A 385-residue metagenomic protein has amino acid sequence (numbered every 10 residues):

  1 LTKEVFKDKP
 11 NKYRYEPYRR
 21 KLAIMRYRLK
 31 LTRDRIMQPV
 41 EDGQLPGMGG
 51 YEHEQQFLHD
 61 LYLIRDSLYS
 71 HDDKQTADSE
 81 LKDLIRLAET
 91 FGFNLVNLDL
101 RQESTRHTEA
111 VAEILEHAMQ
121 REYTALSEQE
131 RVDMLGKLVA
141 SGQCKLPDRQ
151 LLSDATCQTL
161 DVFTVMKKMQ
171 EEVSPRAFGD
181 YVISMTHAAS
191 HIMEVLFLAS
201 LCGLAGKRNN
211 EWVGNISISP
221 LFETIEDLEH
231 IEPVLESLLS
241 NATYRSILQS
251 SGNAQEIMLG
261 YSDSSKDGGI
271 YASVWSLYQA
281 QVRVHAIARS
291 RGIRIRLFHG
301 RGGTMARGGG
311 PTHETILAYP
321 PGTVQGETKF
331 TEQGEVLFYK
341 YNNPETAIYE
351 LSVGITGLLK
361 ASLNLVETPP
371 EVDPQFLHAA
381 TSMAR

Functional and structural regions predicted by a protein language model:
L1-E172: Extended, charge-enriched "interface" segments that sit outside catalytic cores
G43-G50, L63-S70, Q143-D154, V173-M185 (+4 more regions): Glycine- and acidic
Y51, Q55-L58, Y62, Q75-K82 (+15 more regions): Conserved structured core elements
D72, K167-A177, A199-G206, L239-T243: Structural motif corresponding to the C-terminal cap of alpha-helices
T90, V182, L297-H299: A structural signal for short, well-ordered beta-strand segments and their strand-loop junctions that often border
E113-L115, A199, E236-S237: Extended active-site and interfacial segments that coordinate phosphate-rich ligands in large catalytic machineries
C202-M383: Catalytic or ion-translocation cores adjacent to nucleophile or general acid/base/metal-coordination motifs in diverse
